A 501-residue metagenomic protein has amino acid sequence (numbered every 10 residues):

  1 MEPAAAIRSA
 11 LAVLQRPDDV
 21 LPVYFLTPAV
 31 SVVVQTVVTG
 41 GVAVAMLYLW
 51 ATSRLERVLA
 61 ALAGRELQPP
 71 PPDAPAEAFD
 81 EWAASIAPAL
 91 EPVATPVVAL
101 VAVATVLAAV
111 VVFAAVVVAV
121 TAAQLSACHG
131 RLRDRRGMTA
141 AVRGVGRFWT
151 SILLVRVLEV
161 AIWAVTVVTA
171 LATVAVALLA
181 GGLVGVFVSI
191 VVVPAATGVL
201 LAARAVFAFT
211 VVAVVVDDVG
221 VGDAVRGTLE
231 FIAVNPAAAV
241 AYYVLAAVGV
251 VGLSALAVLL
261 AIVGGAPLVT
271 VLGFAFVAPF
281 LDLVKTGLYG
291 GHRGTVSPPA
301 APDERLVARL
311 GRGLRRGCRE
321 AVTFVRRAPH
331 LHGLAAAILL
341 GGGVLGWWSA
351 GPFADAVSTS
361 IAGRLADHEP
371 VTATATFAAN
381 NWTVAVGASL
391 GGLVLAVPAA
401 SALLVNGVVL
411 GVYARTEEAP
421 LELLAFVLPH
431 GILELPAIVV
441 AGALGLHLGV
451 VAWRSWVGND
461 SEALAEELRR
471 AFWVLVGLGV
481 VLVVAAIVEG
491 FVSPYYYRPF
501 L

Functional and structural regions predicted by a protein language model:
M1-G351: Hydrophobic alpha-helical membrane segments
P28, L435-A485: C-terminal transmembrane helix pair
A84-V112, T374-V394, P398, V408-R415: Individual transmembrane alpha-helix segments
T105-C128, A205-F209, V384-V408, V440-V451: Transmembrane alpha-helical segments in integral membrane proteins
L171-A195, A257-V269, A356-R364, Y413-V427 (+2 more regions): Membrane-interfacial helix-loop-helix connectors in multipass membrane proteins
A241-V250, G392, P429-L448: Alpha-helical transmembrane segments of helical membrane proteins, especially in multi-pass transport, channel
G346-V405: Transmembrane helical segments that form the transport core of multi-pass membrane transport proteins
A485-L501: Juxtamembrane boundary at the C-terminal end of a transmembrane helix
